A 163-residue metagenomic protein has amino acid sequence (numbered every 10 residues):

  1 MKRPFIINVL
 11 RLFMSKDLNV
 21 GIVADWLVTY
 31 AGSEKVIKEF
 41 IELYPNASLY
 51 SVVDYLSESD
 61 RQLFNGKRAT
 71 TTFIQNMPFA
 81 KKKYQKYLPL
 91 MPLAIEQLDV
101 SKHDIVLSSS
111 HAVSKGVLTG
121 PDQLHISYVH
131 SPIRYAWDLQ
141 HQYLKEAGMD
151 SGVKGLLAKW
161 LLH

Functional and structural regions predicted by a protein language model:
K16-Y30, V52-V53: Nucleotide-activated donor-dependent transferases that construct or modify glycoconjugates
V20, N46-A47, H125: Hydrophobic anchor at the start of a short beta-strand that flanks the dinucleotide cofactor-binding loop
Y30, L88-Q97, I105-Q140: An aromatic- and histidine-rich active-site surface loop
S33-L43: Short amphipathic alpha-helix
L43-V113: Active-site donor-binding segments of glycosyltransferases and PAPS-dependent sulfotransferases
F64-R68, F73-F79, G120-H163: Acceptor-binding helix/loop patch of EC 2.4 sugar-transfer enzymes, predominantly nucleotide-sugar-dependent
